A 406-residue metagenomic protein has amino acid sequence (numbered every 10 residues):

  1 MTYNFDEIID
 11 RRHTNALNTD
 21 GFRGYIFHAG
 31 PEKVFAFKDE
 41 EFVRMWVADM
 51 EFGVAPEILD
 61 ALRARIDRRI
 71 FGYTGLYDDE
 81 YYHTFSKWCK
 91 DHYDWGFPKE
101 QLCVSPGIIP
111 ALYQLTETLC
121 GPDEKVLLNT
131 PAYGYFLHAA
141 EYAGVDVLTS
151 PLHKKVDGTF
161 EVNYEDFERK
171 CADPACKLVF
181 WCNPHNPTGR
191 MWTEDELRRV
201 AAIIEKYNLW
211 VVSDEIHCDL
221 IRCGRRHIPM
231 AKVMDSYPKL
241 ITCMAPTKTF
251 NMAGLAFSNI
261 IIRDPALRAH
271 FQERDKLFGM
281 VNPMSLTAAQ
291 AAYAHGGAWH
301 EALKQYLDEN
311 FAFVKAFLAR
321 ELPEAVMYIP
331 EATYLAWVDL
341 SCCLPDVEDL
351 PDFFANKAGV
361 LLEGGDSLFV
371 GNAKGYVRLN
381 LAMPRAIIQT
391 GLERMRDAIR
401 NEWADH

Functional and structural regions predicted by a protein language model:
T2-F5, I9-G107, Q114, A292-H295 (+1 more regions): N-terminal small-domain helix-loop-helix segment of the aminotransferase-like
I70-A202, D219-C223, H227-Y237, I241 (+1 more regions): Conserved core of the PLP fold type I
A143, K206-Y207, A358, E402: Helix C-cap/helix->beta junction micro-motif
V233-A269, N282, G375: Active-site PLP attachment segment
A269-D275, A292-K315, V347: Structural signature of PLP-dependent enzymes
Q290, L307-K315, M327-L340: Conserved glycine-rich beta-strand-loop-beta hairpin in the small C-terminal domain of fold type I
F353-L362, L368-H406: PLP-dependent enzyme catalytic core of the Aspartate aminotransferase-like
